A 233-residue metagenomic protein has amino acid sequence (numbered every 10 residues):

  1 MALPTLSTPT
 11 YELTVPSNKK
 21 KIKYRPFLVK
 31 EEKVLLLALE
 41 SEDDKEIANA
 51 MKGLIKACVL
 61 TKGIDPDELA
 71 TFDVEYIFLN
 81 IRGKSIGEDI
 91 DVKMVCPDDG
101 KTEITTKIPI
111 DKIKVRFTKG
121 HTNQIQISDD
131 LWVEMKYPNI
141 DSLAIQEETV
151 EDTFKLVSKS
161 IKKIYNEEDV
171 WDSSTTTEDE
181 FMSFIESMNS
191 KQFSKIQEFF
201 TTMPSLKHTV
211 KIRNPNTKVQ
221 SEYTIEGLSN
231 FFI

Functional and structural regions predicted by a protein language model:
M1-I233: Long C-terminal interaction/binding lobes of large macromolecular proteins
